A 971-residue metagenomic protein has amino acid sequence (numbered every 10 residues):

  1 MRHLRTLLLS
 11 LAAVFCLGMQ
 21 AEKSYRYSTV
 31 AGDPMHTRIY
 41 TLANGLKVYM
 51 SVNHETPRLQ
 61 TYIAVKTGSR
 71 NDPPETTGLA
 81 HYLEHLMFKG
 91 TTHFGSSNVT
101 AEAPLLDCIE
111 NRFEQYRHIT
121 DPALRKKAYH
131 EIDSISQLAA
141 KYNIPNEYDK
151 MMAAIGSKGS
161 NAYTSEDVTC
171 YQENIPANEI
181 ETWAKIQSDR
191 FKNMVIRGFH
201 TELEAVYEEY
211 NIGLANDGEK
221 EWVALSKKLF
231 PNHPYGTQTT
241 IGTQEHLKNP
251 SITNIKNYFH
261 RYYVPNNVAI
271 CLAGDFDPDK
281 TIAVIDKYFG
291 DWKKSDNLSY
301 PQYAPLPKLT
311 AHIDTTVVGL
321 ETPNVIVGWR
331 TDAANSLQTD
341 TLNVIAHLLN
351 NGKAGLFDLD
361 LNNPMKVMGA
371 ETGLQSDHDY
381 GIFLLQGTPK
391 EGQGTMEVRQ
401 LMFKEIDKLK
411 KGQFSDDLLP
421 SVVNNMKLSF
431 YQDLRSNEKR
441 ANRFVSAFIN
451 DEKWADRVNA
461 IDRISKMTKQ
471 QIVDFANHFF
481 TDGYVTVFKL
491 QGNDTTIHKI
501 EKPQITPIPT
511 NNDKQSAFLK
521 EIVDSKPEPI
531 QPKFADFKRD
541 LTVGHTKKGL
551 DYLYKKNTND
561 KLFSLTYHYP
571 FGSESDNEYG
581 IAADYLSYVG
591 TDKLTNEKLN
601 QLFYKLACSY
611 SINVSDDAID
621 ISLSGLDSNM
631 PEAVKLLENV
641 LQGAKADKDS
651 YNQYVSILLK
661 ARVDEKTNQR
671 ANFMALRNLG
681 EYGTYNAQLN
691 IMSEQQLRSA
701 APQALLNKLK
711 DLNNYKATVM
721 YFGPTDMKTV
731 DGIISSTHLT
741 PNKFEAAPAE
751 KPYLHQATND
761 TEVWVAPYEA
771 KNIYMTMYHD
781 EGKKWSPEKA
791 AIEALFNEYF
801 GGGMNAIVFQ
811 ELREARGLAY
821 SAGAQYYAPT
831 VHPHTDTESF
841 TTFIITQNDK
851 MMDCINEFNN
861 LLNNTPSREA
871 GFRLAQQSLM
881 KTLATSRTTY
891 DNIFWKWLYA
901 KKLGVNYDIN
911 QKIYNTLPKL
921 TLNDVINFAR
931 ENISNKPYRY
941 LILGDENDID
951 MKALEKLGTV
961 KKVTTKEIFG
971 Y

Functional and structural regions predicted by a protein language model:
M1-L8: Bacterial N-terminal signal peptides that target proteins for export
L8-C16: Bacterial N-terminal signal peptides
M19-M50, D277-V317, P323-N324, G328 (+10 more regions): Proteolytic maturation boundary segments
S51, T56-S69, G78-L79, S96-D189 (+17 more regions): M16 family metallopeptidases and their MPP-like homologs
T76-H85: Histidine-centered catalytic micro-motifs
I180-W183, P278-I282, L337, Q393-E397 (+5 more regions): Short, conserved charged micro-motifs
D189-I196, F289-D296, F403-F414, N639-K648 (+3 more regions): A common structural junction motif
